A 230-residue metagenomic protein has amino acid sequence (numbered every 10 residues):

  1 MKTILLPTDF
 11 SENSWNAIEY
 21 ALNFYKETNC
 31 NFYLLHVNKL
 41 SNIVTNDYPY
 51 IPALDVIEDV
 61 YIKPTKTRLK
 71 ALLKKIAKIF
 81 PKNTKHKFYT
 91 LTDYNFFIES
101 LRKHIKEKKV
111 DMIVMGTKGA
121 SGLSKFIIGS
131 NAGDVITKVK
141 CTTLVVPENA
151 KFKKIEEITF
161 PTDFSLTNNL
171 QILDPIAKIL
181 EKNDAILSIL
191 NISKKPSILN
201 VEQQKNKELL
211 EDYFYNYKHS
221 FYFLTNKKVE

Functional and structural regions predicted by a protein language model:
M1-D55, E157-F223: Small/aliphatic-rich secondary-structure junction motif
A17, R68-K75, I172: Short, well-ordered amphipathic alpha-helical segments that serve as non-catalytic structural scaffolds within diverse
E27, R102-K151: Gly/Ser-rich helix-loop-strand patches that form or flank binding pockets for ribonucleotide-derived cofactors
I51-V60, K87: Short glycine/proline- and acidic residue-enriched helix-loop micro-motifs that form flexible lids or anion-recognition
E58-L69, Q203: Amphipathic, non-transmembrane alpha-helical scaffold segments
K74-I113, F214-E230: Structural beta-alpha unit
K151-F152, L166: Short helix-loop capping/hinge motifs at secondary-structure junctions, enriched in acidic/polar residues
